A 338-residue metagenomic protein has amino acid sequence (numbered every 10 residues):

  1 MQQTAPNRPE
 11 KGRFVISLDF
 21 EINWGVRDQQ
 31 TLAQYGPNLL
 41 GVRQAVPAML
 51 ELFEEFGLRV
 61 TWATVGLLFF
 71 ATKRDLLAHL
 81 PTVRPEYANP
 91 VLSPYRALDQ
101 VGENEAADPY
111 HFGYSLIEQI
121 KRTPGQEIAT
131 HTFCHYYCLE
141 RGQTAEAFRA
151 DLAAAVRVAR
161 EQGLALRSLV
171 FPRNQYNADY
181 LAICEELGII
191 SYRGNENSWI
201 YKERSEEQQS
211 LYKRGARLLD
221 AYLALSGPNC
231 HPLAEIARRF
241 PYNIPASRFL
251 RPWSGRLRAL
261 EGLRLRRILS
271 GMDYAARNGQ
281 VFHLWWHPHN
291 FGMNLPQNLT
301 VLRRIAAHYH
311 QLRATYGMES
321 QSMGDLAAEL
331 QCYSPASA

Functional and structural regions predicted by a protein language model:
M1-S168, R173-I244, L260-L284, F291-A338: Catalytic alpha-helical scaffold of carbohydrate-active enzymes acting on polysaccharides/glycoconjugates
S247-L250: Positively charged, amphipathic and often flexible ligand-engagement surfaces
